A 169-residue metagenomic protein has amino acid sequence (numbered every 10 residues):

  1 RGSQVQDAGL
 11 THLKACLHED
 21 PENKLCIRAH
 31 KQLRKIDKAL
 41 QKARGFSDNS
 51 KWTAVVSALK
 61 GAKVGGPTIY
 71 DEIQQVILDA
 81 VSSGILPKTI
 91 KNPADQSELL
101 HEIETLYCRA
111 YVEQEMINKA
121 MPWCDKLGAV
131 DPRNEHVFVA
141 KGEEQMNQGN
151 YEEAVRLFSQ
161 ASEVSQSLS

Functional and structural regions predicted by a protein language model:
S3-Q4, S50, E115, G149: Residue-level detector of the short coil/turn that links helix A to helix B within each tetratricopeptide repeat
T11-K14, K60, D125, S159: Alpha-solenoid helical repeat scaffolds
A15-H18, V64, G128-A129, S162-E163: Conserved structural position within tetratricopeptide repeats
D20-P21, P67-T68, E98, P132 (+1 more regions): Short coil turns that delineate tetratricopeptide repeat
L25, D37, E102, H136 (+1 more regions): Start-of-helix register in tetratricopeptide repeats
